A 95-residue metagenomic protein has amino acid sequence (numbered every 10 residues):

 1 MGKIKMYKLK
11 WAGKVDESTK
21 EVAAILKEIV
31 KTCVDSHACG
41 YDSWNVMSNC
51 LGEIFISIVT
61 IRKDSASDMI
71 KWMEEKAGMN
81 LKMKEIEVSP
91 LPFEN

Functional and structural regions predicted by a protein language model:
G2-V15: Short glycine-/aliphatic-rich beta-strand segments at the starts of folded cytosolic domains
A12-K20, I54-I61: A short, exposed loop/beta-hairpin motif centered on an aromatic-Gly-Thr core
D16-A24, K63-I70: Short, conserved charged micro-motifs
E17-D42: Short amphipathic alpha-helix segments
I25-V30, D68-A77: Short amphipathic alpha-helices in soluble, non-transmembrane regions that often serve as interface/regulatory elements
V34-M73: Short, intrinsically disordered low-complexity segments
S36-G40, E75-P92: Conserved short beta-strand edge segments in small beta-sheet-based binding/regulatory domains
N45-G52, K84-N95: Short proline/glycine- and acidic-rich turn/helix-capping motifs at secondary-structure junctions
